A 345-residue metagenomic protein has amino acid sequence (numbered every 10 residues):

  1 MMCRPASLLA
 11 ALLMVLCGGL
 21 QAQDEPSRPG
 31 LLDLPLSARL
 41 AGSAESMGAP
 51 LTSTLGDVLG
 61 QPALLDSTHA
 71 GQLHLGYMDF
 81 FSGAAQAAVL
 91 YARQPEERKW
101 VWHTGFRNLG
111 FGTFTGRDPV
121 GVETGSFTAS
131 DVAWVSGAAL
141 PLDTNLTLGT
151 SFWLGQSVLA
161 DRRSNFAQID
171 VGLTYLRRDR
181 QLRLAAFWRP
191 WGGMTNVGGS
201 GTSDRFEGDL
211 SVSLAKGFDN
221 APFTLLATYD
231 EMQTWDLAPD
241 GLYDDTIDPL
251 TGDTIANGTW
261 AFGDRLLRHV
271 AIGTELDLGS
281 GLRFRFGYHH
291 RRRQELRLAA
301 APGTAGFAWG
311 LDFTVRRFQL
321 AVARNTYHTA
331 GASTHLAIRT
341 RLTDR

Functional and structural regions predicted by a protein language model:
M1-P5, T144: Positively charged n-region of N-terminal signal peptides that target proteins for export
P5-L9, T326-H328: Short alpha-helical "patches" and their helix-cap loops
S7-C17: Bacterial N-terminal signal peptides
G18-A22: Sec/Tat signal peptide C-region and signal peptidase I cleavage site
Q23-R345: Subset of outer-membrane beta-barrel
